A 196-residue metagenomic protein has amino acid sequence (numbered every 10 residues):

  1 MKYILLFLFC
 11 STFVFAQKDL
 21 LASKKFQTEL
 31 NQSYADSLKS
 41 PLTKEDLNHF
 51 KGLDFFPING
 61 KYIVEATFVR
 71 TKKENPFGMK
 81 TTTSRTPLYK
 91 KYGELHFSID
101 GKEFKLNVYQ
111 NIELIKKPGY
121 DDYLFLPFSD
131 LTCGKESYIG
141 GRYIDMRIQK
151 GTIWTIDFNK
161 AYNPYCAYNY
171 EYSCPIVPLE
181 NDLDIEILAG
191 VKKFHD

Functional and structural regions predicted by a protein language model:
M1-L21: Bacterial Sec-dependent N-terminal signal peptides
K18-E74: Start-of-domain marker
L20, Y162-D196: Extended, aromatic/histidine-rich regions of cofactor-dependent oxidoreductases associated with respiratory
G60, D100-F104, T152: Short acidic/polar mixed-charge low-complexity motifs
Y62, E74-T81, Q149, E180: Terminal leader/tail segments of proteins
F68, V108-Q110, D130-T132, F158-Y162 (+1 more regions): A mature extracytoplasmic/lumenal domain signature
G78-I139: Mid-length scaffold segments of soluble, non-membrane domains
F125-Y162: Acidic, glycine-rich flexible loop segments
